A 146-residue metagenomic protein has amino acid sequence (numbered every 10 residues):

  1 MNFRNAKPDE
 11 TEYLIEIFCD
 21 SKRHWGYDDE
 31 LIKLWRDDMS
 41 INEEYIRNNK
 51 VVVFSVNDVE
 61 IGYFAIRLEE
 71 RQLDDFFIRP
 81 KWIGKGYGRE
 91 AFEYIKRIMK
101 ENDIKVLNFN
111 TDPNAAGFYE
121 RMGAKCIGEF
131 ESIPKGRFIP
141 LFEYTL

Functional and structural regions predicted by a protein language model:
M1-D9, Y144: Conserved N-terminal entry element of GNAT/NAT acetyltransferase domains
P8-T11, I15-D75, R79-K81, F92: Acetyl-CoA-dependent GNAT
R79-K85, P113: Active-site acidic-Proline motif in GNAT/NAT acetyltransferases
G84-R97: Conserved acetyl-CoA-binding loop-helix of GNAT-fold acetyltransferases
A91, A115-F118: Conserved short alpha-helix immediately C-terminal to the canonical SAM/SAH-binding motif I of Rossmann-like
M99-D112: Conserved GNAT acetyl-CoA-binding A-motif
N108-N110, E120, K125-L141: Conserved catalytic-core motifs of GNAT/GCN5-like acyltransferases
